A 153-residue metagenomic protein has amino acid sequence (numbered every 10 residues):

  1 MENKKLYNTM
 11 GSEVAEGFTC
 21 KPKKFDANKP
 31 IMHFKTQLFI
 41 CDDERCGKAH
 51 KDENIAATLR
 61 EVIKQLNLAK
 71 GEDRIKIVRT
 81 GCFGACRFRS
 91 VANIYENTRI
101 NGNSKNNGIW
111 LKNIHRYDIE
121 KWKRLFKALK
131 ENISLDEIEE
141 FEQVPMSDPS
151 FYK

Functional and structural regions predicted by a protein language model:
E2-H33, A128-E131, L135-D136, E140-F141: N-terminal leader/targeting and pre-domain segments
M10-A27, K51-K70: Short, charged low-complexity linear segments at domain edges
I31-F34, K70, R87, S104: A generic structural signal for short, non-catalytic loop/turn and secondary-structure boundary residues
K35-K51, K76-N97, S150-Y152: Local cysteine-cluster metal-coordination motifs and their immediate loop/turn environment, predominantly Fe-S cluster
R45-Q65, F88-L125: Iron-sulfur (Fe-S) cluster-binding segments and ferredoxin-like electron-carrier domains, especially [2Fe-2S]
A69-K76, D136-E142: Flexible, glycine/charged-enriched surface loops at secondary-structure junctions
K105-K153: C-terminal binding/interaction regions
